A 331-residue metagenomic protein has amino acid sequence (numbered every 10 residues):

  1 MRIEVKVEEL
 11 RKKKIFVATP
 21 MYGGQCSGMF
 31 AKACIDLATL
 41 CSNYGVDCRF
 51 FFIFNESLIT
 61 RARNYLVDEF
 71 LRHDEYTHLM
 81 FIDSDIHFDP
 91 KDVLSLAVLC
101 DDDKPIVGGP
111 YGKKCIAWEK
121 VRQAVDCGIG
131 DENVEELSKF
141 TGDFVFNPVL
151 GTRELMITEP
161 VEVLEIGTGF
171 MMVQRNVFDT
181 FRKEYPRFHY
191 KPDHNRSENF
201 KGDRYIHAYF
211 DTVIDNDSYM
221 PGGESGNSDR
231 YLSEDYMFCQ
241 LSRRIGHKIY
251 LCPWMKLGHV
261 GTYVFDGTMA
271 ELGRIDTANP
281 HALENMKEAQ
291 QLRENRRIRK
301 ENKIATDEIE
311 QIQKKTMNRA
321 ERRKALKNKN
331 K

Functional and structural regions predicted by a protein language model:
M1-S57, R319: N-proximal low-complexity "stem/linker" segments adjacent to membrane-targeting elements
V5, L10-K12, F16, K183-I312: C-terminal catalytic/acceptor-binding lobe
A33-D36, Y65, S95: Alpha-helical elements of Rossmann-like donor-binding domains used by nucleotide-donor carbohydrate transfer enzymes
I59-R63, D235: Conserved donor sugar-nucleotide recognition element shared by glycan-biosynthetic enzymes
Y65-H78: Active-site nucleotide-sugar/metal-binding loop of Leloir-type enzymes
Y76-H87: Short beta-strand-to-loop acidic/aromatic patch adjacent to the donor-nucleotide binding site
D89-M220: Conserved catalytic core of nucleotide-sugar-dependent glycosyltransferases
Q313-K331: Short acidic, low-complexity intrinsically disordered linear motifs used for protein-protein interactions
